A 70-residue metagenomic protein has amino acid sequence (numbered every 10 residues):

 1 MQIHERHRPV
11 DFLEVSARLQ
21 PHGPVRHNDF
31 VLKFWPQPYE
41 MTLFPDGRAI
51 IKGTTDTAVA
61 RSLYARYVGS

Functional and structural regions predicted by a protein language model:
M1-E5, F30-W35, I51: Generic recognition of long tandem-repeat/solenoid scaffolds
M1-G23: Short Lys/Arg-enriched alpha/beta "domain-start" segment
Q20-F34: Intrinsic, low-complexity N-terminal interaction/targeting segments
Q37-S70: Generic C-terminus detector
